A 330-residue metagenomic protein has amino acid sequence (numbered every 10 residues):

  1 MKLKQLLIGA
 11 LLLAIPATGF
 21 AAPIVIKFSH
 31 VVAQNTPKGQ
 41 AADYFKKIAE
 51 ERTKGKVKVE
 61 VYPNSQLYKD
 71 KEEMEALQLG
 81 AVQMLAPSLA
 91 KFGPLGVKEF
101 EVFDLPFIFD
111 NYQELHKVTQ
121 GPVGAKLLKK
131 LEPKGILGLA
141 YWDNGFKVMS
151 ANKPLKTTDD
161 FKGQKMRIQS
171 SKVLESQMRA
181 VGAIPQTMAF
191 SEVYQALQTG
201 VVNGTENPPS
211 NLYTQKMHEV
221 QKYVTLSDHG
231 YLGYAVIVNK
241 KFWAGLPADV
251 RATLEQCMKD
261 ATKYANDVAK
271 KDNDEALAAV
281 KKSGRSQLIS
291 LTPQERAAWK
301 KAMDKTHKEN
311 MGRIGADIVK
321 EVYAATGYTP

Functional and structural regions predicted by a protein language model:
M1-A10: Bacterial N-terminal signal peptides that target proteins for export
L12-I15, P37: Alpha-helical transmembrane segments and their juxtamembrane interfaces
I15-A21: Sec/Tat signal peptide C-region and signal peptidase I cleavage site
A22-E114, P122-P330: N-terminal secretory/targeting leader peptides
